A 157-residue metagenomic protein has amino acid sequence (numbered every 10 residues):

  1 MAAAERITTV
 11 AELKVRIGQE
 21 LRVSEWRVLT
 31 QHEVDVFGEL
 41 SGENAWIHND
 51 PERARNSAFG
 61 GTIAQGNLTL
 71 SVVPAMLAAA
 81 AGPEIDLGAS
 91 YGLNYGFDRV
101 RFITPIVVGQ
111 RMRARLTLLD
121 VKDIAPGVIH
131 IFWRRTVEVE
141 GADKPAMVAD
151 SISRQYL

Functional and structural regions predicted by a protein language model:
A2-I17, F102-L157: HotDog/MaoC-like acyl-thioester-processing domains
A2-Y95: Hot-dog-fold acyl-thioester-processing enzymes
